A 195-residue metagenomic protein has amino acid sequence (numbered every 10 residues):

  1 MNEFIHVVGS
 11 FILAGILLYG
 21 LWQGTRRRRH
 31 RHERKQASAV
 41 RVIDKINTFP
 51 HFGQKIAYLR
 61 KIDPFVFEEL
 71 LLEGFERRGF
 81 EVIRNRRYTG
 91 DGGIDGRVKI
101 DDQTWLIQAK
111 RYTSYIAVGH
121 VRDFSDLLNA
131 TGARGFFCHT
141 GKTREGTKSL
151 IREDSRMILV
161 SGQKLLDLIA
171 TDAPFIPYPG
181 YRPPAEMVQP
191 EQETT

Functional and structural regions predicted by a protein language model:
M1-G92, R97-T195: Mixed-charge (Asp/Glu-Lys/Arg
